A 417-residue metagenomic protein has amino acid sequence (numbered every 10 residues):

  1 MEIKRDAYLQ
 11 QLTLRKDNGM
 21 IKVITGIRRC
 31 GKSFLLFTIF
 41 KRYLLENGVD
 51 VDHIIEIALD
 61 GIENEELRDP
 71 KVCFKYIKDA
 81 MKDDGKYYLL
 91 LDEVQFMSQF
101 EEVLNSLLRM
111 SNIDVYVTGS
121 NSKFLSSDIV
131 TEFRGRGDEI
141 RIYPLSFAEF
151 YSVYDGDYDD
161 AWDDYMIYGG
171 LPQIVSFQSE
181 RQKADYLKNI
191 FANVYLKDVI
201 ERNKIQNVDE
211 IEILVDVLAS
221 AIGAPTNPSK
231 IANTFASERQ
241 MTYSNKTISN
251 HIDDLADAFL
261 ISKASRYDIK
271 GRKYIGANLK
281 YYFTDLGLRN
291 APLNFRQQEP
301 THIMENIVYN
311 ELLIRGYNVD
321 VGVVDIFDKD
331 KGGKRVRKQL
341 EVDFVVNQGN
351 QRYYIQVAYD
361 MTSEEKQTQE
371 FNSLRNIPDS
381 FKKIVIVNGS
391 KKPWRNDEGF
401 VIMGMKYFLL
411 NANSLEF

Functional and structural regions predicted by a protein language model:
E2, A148-D325: Interdomain hinge/linker elements that couple catalytic modules in large macromolecular machines
E2, G19, T25, F34 (+5 more regions): A cross-kingdom feature that marks ATP-driven nucleic-acid transaction machinery
E2-G19: Pre-Walker A adenine-sensing motif
R29: Walker A (P-loop) phosphate-binding loop of P-loop NTPases
I55-G85: Short glycine-rich substrate-engagement loop in P-loop NTPases that contacts/grips substrate
K82-F100: Conserved P-loop NTPase "ATPase switch" module shared by AAA+ and STAND
D114-S120, R141: Structural recognition of the conserved hydrophobic beta-strand(s) that form the central parallel beta-sheet of P-loop
K123-D138, V153-D155: Short regulatory helix/loop adjacent to the ATP-binding pocket of P-loop NTPases
